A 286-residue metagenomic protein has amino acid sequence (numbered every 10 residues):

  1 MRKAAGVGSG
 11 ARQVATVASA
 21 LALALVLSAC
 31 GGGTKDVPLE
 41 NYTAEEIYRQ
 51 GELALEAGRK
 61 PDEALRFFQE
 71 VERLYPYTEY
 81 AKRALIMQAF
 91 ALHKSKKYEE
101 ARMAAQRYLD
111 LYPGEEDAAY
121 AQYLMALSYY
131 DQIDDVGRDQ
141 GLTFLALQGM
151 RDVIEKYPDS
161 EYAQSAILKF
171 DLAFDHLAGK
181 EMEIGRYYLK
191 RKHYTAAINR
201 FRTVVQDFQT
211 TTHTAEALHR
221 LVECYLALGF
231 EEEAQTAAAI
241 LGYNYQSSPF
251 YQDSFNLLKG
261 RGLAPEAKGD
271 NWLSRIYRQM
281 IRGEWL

Functional and structural regions predicted by a protein language model:
R2-V7, A11, V26-L286: Acidic, polar-rich low-complexity tracts and alpha-helical solenoid repeat scaffolds
R12-T16: Alpha-helical transmembrane segments of integral membrane proteins
A18-S28: Bacterial N-terminal signal peptides
